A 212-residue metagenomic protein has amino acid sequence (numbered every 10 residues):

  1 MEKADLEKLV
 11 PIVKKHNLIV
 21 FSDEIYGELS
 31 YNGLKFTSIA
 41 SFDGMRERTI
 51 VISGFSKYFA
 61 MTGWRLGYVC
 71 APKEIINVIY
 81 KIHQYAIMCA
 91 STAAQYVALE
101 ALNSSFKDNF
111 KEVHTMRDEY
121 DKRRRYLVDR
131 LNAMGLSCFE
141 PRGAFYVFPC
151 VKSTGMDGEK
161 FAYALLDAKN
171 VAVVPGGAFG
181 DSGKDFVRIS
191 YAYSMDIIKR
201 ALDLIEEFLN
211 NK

Functional and structural regions predicted by a protein language model:
M1-K212: PLP-dependent class I/II
